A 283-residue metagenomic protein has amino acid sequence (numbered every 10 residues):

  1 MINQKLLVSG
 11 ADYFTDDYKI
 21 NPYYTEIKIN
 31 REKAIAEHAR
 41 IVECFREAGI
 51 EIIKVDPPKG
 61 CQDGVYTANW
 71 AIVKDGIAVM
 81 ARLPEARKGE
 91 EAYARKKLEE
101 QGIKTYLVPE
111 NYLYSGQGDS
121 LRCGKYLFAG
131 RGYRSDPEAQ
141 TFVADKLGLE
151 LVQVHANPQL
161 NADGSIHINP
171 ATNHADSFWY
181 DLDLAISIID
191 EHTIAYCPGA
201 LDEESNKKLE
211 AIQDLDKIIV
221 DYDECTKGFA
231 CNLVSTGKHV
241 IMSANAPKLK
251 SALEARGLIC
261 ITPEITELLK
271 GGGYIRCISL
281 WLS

Functional and structural regions predicted by a protein language model:
M1-S283: The feature marks the mature, well-folded catalytic cores of soluble enzymes
